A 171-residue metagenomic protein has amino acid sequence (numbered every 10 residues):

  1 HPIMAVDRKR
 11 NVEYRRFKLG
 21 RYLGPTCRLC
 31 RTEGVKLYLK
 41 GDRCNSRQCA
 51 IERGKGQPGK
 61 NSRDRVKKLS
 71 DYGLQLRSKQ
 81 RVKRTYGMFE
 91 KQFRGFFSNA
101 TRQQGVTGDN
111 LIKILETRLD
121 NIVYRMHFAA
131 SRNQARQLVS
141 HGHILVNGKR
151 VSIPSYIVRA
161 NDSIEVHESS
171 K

Functional and structural regions predicted by a protein language model:
A5-M126, S152-K171: Ferredoxin-like alpha/beta domains used as RNA- or RNAP-binding modules
A129-R132: Beta-rich strand-turn-strand
L138-V139, V158: Short, well-ordered loop/turn sites that connect or cap secondary structure elements
